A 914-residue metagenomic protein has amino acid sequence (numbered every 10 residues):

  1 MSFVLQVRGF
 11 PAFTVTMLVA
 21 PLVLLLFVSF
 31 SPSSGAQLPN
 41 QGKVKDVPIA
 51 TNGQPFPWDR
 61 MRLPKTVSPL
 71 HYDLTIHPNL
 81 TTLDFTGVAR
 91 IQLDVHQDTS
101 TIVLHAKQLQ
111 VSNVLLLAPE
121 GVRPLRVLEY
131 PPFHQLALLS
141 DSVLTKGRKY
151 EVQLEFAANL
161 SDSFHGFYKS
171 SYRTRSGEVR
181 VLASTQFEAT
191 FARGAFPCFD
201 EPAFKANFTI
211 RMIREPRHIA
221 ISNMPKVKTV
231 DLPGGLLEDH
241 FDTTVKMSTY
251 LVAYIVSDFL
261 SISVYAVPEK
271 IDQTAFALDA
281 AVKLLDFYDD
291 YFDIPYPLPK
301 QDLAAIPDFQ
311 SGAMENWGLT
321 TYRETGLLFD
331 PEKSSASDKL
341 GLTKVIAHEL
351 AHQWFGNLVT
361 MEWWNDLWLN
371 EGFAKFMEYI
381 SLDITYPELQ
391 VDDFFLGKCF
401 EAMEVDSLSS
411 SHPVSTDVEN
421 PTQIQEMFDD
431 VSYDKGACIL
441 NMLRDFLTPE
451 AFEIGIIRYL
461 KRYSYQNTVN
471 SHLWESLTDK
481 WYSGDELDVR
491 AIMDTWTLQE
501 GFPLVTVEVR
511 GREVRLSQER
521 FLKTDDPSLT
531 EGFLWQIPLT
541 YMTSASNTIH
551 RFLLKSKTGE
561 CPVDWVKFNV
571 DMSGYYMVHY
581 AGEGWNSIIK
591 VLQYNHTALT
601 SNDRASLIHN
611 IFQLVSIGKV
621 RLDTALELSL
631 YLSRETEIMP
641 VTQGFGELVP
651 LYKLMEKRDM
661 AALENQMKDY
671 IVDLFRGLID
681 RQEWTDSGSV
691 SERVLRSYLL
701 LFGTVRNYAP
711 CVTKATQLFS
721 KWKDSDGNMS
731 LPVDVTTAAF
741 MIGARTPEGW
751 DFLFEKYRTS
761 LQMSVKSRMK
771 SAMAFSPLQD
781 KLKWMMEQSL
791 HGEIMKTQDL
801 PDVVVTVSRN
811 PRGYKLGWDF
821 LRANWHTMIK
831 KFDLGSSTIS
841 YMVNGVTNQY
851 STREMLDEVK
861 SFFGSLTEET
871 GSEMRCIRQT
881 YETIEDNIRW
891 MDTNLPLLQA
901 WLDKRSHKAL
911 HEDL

Functional and structural regions predicted by a protein language model:
S2-V88, P119-G121, S176-V181, P202: N-terminal, polar/Ser/Thr-rich
L38, L109-T174, K557-E560: A surface-exposed beta-strand-loop module
T66, Q92, E155-F259, D603-I608: Extended, low-hydrophobicity, Ser/Thr/Pro/Gly-biased non-transmembrane segments
T75-H77, I91, L125-V127, L139-V143 (+2 more regions): Beta-strand-rich interaction surfaces with strong enrichment in secreted/lumenal proteins
Q92-Q110, I210-E215, K523-L539: Surface-exposed beta-strand/loop patches in extracellular or lumenal glycoproteins
Q110-P119, E486-R490, T495, E500-N569: Beta-strand-rich binding/interaction modules
H134-L136, L182, F241, S263-D526 (+6 more regions): Hydrophobic alpha-helical and helix-loop surface patches within well-folded domains that function as non-catalytic
C399-F400, S407, G436, E453 (+3 more regions): Long, ordered, helix-rich scaffold segments
